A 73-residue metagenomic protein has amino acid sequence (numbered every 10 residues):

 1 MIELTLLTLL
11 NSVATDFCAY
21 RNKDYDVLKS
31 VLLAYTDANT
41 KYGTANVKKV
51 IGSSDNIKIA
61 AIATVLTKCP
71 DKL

Functional and structural regions predicted by a protein language model:
M1-V27: Immediate post-signal-peptide N-terminus of mature secreted/exported proteins
V27-L73: Compact alpha-helical subdomains of small soluble proteins
